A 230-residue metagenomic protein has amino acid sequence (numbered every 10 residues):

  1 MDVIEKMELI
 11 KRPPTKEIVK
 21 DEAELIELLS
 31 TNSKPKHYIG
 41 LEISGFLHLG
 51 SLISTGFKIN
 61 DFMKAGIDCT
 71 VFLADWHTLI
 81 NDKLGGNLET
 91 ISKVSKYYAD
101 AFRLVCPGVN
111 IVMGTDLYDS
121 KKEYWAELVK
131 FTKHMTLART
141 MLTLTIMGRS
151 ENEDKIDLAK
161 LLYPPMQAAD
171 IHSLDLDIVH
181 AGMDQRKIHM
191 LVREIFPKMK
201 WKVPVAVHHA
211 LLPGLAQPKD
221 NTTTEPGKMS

Functional and structural regions predicted by a protein language model:
M1-P213, Q217-P218: NTP-dependent nucleotidyl-transfer catalytic core
D220-S230: Active-site loop ensemble at the mouth of alpha/beta enzyme cores that anchors a bound cofactor
